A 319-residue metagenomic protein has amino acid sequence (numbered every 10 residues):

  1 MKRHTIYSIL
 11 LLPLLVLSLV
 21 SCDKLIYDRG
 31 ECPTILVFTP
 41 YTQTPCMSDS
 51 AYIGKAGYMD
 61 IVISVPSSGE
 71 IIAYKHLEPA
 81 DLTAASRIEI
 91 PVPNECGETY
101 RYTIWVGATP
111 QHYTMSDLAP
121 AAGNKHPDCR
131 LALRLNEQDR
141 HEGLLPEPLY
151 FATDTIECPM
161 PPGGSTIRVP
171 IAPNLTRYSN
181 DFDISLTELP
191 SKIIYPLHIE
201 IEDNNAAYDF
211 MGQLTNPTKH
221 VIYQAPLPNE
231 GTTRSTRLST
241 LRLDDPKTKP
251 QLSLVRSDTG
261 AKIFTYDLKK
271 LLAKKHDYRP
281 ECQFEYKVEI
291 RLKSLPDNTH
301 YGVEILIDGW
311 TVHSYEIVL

Functional and structural regions predicted by a protein language model:
M1-L10: Bacterial N-terminal signal peptides that target proteins for export
S18-S21: C-terminal motif of bacterial Sec signal peptides marking the signal peptidase cleavage site
K24-A122, D277-L319: Acidic/polar, low-complexity intrinsically disordered N-terminal segments immediately downstream of a Sec signal
D60-S116, I194-H276, L319: Tryptophan-paired
A73-R177: Short, low-hydrophobicity acidic/polar segments
D128-R140, A273-R291: Low-complexity, Pro/Ser/Thr- and charge-rich linker/hinge segments at domain boundaries
L135-T233: A sequence/structural signal for flexible, mid-protein segments enriched in small/helix-disrupting residues
